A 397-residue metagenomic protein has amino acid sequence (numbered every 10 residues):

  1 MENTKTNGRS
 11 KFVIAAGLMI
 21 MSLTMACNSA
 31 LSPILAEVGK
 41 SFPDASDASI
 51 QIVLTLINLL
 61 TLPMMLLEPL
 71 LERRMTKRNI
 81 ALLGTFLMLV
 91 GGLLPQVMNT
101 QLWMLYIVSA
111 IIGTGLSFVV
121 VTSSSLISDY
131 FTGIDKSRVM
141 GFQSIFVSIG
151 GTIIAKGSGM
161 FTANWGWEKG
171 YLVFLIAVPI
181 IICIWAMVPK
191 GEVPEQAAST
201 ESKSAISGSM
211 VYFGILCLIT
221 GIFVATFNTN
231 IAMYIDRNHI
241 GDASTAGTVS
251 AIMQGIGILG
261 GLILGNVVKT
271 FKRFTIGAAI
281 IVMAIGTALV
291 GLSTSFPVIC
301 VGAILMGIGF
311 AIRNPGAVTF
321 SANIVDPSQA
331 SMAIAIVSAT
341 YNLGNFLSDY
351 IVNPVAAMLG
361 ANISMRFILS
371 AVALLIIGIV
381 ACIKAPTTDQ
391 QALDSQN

Functional and structural regions predicted by a protein language model:
S32, M210-M253: Extracytoplasmic gate region of multi-pass secondary transporters
P63-T100: Conserved MFS/SLC helix-loop-helix module at the cytosolic interface between two early adjacent transmembrane helices
M64-K77, G260-K272, A356: Helix-to-loop junctions at the C-terminal end of transmembrane segments in multipass secondary transporters
N79-L93, F274-L289: Structural signature of the two symmetry-related core transmembrane helices
A110-F146: Cytoplasmic helix-loop-helix junction between adjacent transmembrane helices in 12-TM secondary transporters
F118-F131, I312-D326: Intracellular juxtamembrane helix-capping segments at the cytosolic ends of symmetry-related transmembrane helices
I134, F142-P189: Helix-loop-helix hairpin linking two adjacent transmembrane segments in secondary transporters
A322-G360: A late C-terminal transmembrane helix in Major Facilitator Superfamily
